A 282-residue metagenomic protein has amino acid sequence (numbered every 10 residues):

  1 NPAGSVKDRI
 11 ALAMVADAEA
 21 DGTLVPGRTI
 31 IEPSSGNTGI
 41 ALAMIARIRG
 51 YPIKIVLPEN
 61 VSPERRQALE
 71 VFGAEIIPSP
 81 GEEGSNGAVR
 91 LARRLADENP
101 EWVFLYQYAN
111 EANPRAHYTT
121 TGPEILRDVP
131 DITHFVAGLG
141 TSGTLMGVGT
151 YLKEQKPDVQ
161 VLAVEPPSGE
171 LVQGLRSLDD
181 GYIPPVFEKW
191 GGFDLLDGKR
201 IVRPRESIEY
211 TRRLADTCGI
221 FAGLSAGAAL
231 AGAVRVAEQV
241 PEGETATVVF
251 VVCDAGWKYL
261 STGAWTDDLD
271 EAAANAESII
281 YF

Functional and structural regions predicted by a protein language model:
N1-P26: Positively charged, low-complexity intrinsically disordered leader regions
A16-T23, I40-P52, E70-V71, G147-K156 (+1 more regions): Alpha-helix C-terminal capping segments
G22-E59, I132-T144, I220, L224-A228: A short, small-residue-rich loop immediately preceding and capping a beta-strand
T38-D97, L171-K189, K258-D268: Active-site-proximal loop->helix
V89, N99-E101, E154-L224, Q239-P241 (+1 more regions): Active-site/ligand-binding loops adjacent to catalytic centers
N99-G143, G147-T150, F193, R205-I220: Active-site/ligand-binding-proximal alpha/beta "capping" segment
A109-A112, G140-G143, E165-L171, D179 (+3 more regions): Glycine-rich beta-alpha junction loops
